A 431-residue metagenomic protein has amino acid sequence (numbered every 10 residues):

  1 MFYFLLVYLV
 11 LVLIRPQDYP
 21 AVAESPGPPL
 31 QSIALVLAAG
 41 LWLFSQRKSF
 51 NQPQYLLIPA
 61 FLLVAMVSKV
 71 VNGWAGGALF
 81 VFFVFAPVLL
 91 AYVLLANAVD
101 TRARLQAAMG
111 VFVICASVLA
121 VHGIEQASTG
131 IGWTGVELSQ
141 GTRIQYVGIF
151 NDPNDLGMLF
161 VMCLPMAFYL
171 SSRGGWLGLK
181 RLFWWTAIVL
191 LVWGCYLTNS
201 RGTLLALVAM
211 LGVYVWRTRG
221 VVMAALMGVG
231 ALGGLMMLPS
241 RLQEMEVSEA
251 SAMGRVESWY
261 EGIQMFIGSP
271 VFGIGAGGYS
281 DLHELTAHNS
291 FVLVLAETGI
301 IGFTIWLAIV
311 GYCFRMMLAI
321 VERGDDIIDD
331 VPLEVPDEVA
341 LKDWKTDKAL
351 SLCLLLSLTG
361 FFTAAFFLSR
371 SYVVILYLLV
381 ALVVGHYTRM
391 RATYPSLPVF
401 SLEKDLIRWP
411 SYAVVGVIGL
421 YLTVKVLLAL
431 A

Functional and structural regions predicted by a protein language model:
M1-V67, G76, A103-Q106, G110 (+6 more regions): Transmembrane signal-anchor hairpin modules in multi-pass inner-membrane enzymes, especially those that act on
V12-A21, E137-I149, F272-A296: Juxtamembrane membrane-water interface segments that cap and precede transmembrane helices
A21-V22, V71-L79, Y196-L197, E244-V247 (+1 more regions): Membrane-interface helix caps and helix-loop-helix hairpins in membrane proteins
E24-I33, F80-V81, G148-F160, N199-G202 (+2 more regions): Membrane-interface micro-motifs in multi-pass membrane enzymes
L35-A38, L62-V67, L90, Q106-G141 (+5 more regions): Alpha-helical transmembrane segments of multi-pass inner-membrane proteins
F50, V121-G130, W193-T198, Y214-A252 (+2 more regions): A membrane-periplasm/extracellular boundary helix in multi-pass inner-membrane enzymes that assemble envelope glycans
V208-L211, I300-S357, V383, Y387-T388: Hydrophobic transmembrane alpha-helices and their immediate junctions
A252-A308: TM-adjacent membrane-interface loops and short helices in multi-pass inner/ER membrane proteins
